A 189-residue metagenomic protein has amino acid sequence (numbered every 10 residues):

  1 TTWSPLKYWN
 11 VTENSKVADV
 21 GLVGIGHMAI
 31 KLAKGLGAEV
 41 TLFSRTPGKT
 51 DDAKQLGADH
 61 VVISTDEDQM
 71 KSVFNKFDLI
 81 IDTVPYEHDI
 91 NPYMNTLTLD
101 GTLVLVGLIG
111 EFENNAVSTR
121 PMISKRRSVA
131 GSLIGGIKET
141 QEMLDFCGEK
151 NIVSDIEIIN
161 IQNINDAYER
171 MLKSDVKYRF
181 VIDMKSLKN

Functional and structural regions predicted by a protein language model:
T1-K7, V20-M28: A glycine-rich, Thr/Ser-enriched phosphate-binding loop motif common to dinucleotide/cofactor-binding enzymes
L6, I30, T50, I90-M94 (+1 more regions): Generic hydrophobic/aromatic pocket-lining and core-packing "Φ" positions
E13-L22, K34-P92: Adenosine-nucleotide cofactor-binding segment
K16, G101-T102, S128: Short glycine-centered segments of the SAM/dcSAM-binding site in methyltransferase folds
L97-L99: Helix-to-beta-strand junctions that scaffold the AdoMet/dcAdoMet cofactor pocket in Class I SAM-dependent enzymes
L108-R126, S132, I137-D145: Rossmann-fold NAD(P)-binding glycine/threonine-rich loop
I137-N189: C-terminal hydrophobic helical "lid"/dimerization subdomain of Rossmann-like NAD(P)H-dependent oxidoreductases
